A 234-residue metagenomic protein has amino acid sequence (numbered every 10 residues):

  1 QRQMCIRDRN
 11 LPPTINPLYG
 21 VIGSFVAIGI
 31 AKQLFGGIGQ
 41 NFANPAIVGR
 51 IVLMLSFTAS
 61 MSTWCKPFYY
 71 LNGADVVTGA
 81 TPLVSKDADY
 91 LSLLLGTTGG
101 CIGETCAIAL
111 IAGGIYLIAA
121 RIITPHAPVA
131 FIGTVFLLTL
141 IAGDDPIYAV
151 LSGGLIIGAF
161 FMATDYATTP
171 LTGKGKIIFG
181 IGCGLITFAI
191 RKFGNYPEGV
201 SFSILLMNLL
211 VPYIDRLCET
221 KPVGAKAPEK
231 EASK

Functional and structural regions predicted by a protein language model:
R2-I6: Short, small-residue-biased leader/transition segments that mark boundaries at the very start of proteins
R7-P12, I47-S60, T134-A142, I156-M162 (+2 more regions): Small-residue-rich segments of transmembrane alpha-helices in multi-pass membrane proteins, especially helix faces
T14-I22, L93, T97-A107, D144-L155: Structural signature of hydrophobic alpha-helical transmembrane segments
I28-G39, L110-R121, F160-T169: C-terminal ends of transmembrane helices
G39-I111: Long hydrophobic alpha-helical segments that form multi-pass transmembrane helix bundles in integral membrane proteins
F42, A46, I147-L155, G175-F179 (+1 more regions): Loop-to-transmembrane alpha-helix initiation sites
I118, I122-D145: Conserved mixed alpha/beta catalytic, RNA-binding, or beta-rich assembly cores of soluble enzyme, regulatory
P170, I190-K234: Cytosolic-side transmembrane-helix boundaries in multi-pass membrane proteins
